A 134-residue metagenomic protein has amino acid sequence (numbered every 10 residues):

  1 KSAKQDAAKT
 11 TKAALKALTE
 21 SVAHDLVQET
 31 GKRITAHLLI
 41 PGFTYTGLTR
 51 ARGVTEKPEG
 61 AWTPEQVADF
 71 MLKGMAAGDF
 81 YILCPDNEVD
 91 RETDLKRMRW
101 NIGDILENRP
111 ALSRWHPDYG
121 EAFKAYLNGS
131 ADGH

Functional and structural regions predicted by a protein language model:
K1-A8: Conserved catalytic loop/helix region of short-chain dehydrogenase/reductase
D6, A14-A17, T63: Conserved cofactor-binding/catalytic machinery of classical short-chain dehydrogenase/reductase
T11: Active-site helix of classical SDR
A14, S21-L26: Conserved alpha-helical elements of the SDR catalytic core
H24-R91: SDR active-site lid
E88-N101: Mobile cap/lid helix-loop segments that border enzyme active or cofactor-binding sites and regulate substrate access
G103-H134: Non-catalytic terminal and boundary segments that flank Rossmann-like NAD(P)-dependent oxidoreductase
